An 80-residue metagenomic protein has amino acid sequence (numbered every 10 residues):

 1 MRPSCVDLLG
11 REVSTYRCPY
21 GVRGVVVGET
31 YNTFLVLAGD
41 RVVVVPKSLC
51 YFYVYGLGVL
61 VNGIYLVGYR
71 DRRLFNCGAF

Functional and structural regions predicted by a protein language model:
P3-F80: Conserved RNA-binding domains used in RNP assembly and mRNA/RNA metabolism
